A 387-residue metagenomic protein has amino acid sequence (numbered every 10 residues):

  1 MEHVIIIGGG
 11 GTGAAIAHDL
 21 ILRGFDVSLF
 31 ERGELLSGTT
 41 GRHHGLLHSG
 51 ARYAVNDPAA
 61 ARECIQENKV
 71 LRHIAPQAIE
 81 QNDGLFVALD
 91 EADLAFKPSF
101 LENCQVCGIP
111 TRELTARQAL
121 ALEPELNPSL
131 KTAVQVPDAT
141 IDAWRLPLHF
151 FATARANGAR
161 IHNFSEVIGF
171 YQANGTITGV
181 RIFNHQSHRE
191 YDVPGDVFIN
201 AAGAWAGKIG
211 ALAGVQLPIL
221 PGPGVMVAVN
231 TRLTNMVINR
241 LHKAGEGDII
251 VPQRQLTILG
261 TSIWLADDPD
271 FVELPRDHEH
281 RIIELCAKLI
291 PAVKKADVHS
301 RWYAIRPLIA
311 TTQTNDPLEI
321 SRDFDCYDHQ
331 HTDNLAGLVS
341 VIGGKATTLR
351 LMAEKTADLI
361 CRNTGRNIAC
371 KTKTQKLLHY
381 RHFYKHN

Functional and structural regions predicted by a protein language model:
E2, S187-V197: Core beta-strand elements of the Rossmann-like FAD/NAD(P) dinucleotide-binding domain in flavoenzyme oxidoreductases
E2-S28: N-terminal Rossmann-like FAD-binding beta1-loop-alpha1 element of flavoenzymes
I7, V193-G203: Short hydrophobic core segments
I21-R42: Glycine-rich FAD pyrophosphate-binding loop
H44-L122, D248: Dinucleotide-binding Rossmann-like beta1-alpha1 core, especially the glycine-rich loop that anchors the ADP
V87-N157, H162-N163, G169-T176, R254 (+2 more regions): Flavin (FAD/FMN) cofactor-binding and adjacent substrate-gating region of FAD-dependent oxidoreductase domains
T153, P218-V225, L233-V237, L241-Q255 (+1 more regions): C-terminal catalytic lobe of FAD-dependent flavoproteins
N200-G214: Flavin (primarily FAD) binding-site architecture
